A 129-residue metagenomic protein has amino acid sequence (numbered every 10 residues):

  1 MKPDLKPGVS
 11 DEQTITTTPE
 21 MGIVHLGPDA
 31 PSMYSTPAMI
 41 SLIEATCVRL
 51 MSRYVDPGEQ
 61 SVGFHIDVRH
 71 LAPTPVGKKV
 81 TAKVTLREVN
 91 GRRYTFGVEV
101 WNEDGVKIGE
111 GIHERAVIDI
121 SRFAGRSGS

Functional and structural regions predicted by a protein language model:
M1-K2, S129: Basic/polar N-terminal segments that are highly enriched at the extreme N-terminus, encompassing both cleavable
K2-S35: Catalytic strand-loop segment that frames the active site of acyl-thioester-processing enzymes
P7, P75-V76, T85-S129: HotDog/MaoC-like acyl-thioester-processing domains
T17-P19, H70, V117: Hydrophobic residues in beta-strands and at strand termini
T36-I40: Conserved N-terminal beta-strand and adjoining loop/helix that marks the start of the Nudix/MutT-like hydrolase domain
C47-T81: Hydrophobic beta-strand-centered segment that forms part of the acyl-chain substrate-binding groove
